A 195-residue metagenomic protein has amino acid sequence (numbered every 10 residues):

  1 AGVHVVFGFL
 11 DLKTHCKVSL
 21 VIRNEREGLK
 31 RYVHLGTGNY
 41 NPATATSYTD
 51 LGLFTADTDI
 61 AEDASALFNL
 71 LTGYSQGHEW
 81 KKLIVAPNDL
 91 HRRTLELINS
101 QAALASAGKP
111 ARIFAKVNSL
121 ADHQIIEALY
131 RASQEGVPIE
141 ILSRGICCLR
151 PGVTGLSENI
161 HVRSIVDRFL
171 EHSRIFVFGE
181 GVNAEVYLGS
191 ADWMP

Functional and structural regions predicted by a protein language model:
A1-R31, G36-N39, T44, P87-P195: PLD/PLD-like phosphodiesterase catalytic module centered on the HKD motif
T14-C16, R23-W80: Polar, glycine-rich mid-to-C-terminal structural blocks that act as macromolecule-binding/assembly scaffolds
H78-W80, I84-N88: N-terminal leader/propeptide and maturation segments of large enzyme subunits in energy/redox metabolism and hydrolases
